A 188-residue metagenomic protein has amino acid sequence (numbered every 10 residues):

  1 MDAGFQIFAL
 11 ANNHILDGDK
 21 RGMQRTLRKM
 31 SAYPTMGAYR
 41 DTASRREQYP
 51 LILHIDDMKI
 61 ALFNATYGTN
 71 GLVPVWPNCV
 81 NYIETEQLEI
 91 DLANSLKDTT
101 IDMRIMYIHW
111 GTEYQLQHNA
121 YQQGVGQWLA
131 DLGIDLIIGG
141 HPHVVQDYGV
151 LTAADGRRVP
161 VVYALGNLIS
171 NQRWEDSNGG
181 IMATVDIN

Functional and structural regions predicted by a protein language model:
M1-N188: Acidic, metal/ion-coordinating pockets
